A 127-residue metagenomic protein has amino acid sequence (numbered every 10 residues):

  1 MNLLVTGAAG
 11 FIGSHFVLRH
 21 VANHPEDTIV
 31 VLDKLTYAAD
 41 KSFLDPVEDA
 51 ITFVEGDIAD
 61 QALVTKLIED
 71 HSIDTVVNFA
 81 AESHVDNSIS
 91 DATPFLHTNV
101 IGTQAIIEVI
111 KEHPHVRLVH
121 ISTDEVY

Functional and structural regions predicted by a protein language model:
M1-Y127: N-terminal Rossmann-like NAD(P)+-binding domain of SDR-like oxidoreductases, especially those catalyzing
